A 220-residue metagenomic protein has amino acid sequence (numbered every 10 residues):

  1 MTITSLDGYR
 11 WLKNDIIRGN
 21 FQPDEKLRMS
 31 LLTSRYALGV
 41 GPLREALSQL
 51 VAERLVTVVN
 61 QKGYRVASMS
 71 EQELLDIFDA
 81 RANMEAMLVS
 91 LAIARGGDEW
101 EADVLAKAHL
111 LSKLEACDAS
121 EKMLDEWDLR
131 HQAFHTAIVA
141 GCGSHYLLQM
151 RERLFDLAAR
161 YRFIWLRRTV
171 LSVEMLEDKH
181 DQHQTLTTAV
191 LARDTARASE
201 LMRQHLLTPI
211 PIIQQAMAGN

Functional and structural regions predicted by a protein language model:
M1-A94, Y146, Q214-N220: Short linear motifs at protein or domain termini
T4, D76, A80, E99 (+3 more regions): A generic short alpha-helical patch detector that favors 3-5-residue windows in or near N-terminal regions
D7, M84, A106, D178-D181: Alpha-helix N-cap/N′ positions at the starts of helices
R35, V170-N220: C-terminal regulatory/effector modules of DNA-binding transcriptional regulators
V58, H131, D178-H180: Short, flexible turn/loop "capping" segments at secondary-structure junctions
E71-L75, A92-D98, D118-M123, L166-E174: A ubiquitous short alpha-helical element
D98-W165, Q182-A189, R197-P209: Conserved amphipathic alpha-helical segments that form helical-bundle/coiled-coil interaction surfaces
